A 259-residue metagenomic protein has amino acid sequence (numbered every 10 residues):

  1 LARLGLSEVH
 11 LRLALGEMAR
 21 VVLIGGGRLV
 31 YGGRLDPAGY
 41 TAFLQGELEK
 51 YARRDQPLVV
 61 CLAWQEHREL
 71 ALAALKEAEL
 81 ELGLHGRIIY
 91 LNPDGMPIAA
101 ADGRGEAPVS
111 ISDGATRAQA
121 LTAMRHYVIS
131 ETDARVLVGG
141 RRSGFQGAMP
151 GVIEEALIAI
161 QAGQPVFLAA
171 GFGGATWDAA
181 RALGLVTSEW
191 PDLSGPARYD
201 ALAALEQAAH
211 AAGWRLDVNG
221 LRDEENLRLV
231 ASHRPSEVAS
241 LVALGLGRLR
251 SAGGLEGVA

Functional and structural regions predicted by a protein language model:
L1-G5: Short glycine-rich His-centered loop
S7-L255: Acidic/glycine-enriched connector segments
V258-A259: Terminal low-complexity/disordered tails
